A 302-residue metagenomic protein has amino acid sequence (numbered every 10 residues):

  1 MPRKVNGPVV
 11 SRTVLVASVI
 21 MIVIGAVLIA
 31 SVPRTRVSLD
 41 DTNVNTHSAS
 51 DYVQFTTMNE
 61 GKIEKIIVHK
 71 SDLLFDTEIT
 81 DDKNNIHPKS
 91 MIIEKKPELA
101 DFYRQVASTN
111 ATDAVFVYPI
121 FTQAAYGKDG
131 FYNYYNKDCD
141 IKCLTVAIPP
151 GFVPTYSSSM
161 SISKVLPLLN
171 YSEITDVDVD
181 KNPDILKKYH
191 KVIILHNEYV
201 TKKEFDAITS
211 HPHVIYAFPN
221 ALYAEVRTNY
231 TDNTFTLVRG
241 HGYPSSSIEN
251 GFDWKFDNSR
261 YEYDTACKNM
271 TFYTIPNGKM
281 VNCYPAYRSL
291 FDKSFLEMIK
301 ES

Functional and structural regions predicted by a protein language model:
R3-I22: N-terminal Sec-pathway targeting helices
K4-V5, V23, N59, P276: Intrinsically disordered, low-complexity segments enriched in small/polar residues
S18-L28, A114-V115: Transmembrane alpha-helices
L28-L39: Hydrophobic single-pass membrane-insertion segments
N43-D184, N258-R260, C267-S302: Aromatic-Pro/Gly-enriched surface loop or interdomain linker that acts as a lid/target-recognition segment
G151-N229: Helical hinge/lid and interdomain linker segments adjacent to catalytic or ligand-binding clefts that mediate domain
E198-V281: A glycine-rich, often tryptophan-bearing local segment used as a flexible ligand/cofactor-contacting loop or short
